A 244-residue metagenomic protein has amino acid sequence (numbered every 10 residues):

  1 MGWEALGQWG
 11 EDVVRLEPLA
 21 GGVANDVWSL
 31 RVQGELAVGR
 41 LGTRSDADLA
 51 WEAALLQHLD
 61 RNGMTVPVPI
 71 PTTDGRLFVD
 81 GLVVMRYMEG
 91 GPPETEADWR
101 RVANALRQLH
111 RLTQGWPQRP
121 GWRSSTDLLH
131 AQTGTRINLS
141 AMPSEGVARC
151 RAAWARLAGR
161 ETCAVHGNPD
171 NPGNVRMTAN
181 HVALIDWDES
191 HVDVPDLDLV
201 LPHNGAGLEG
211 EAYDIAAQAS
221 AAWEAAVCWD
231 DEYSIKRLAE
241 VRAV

Functional and structural regions predicted by a protein language model:
M1-R15: Juxta-kinase regulatory segment immediately upstream of eukaryotic protein kinase catalytic domains
E17, G22-D26, R31, E35-A37 (+6 more regions): Phosphate/dinucleotide-binding and metal-coordinating scaffold of catalytic cores in nucleotide-dependent enzymes
A20-G34, V38-G39, P69-P71, R151-L199: Active-site acidic catalytic loop and adjacent metal/ATP-binding pocket of ATP-dependent phosphoryl transfer enzymes
R40-D80, P92-L109: A conserved alpha-helical element in kinase catalytic cores
D60, R107-H110, A222, A226-W229: Short, amphipathic alpha-helical segments that act as regulatory/interfacial helices in nucleotide-processing proteins
G81-T95, A131-I137, A222-L238: A glycine-centered beta->alpha junction motif in the catalytic cores of kinase/phosphotransferase enzymes
P92-E145, A152, E161-T162: A cross-family kinase active-site recognition segment
V200-V244: Helix-rich C-terminal or lid/interface subdomains of diverse kinases
